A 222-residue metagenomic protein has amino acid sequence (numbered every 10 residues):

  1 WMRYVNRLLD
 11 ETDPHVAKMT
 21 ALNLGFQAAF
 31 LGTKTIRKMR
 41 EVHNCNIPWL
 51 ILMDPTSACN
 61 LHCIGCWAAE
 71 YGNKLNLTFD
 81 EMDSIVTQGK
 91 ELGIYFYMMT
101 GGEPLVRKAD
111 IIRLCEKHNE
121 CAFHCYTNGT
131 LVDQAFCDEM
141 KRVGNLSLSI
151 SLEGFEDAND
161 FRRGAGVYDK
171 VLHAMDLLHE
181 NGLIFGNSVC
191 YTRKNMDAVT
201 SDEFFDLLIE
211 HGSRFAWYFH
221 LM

Functional and structural regions predicted by a protein language model:
W1-A135: Conserved alpha-helical substructure of the radical SAM core
A69-N73, F155-D157, M222: A short, flexible beta-alpha/helix-coil linker loop
M82-M99, R107-H220: Radical SAM/AdoMet-radical enzyme domain recognition
